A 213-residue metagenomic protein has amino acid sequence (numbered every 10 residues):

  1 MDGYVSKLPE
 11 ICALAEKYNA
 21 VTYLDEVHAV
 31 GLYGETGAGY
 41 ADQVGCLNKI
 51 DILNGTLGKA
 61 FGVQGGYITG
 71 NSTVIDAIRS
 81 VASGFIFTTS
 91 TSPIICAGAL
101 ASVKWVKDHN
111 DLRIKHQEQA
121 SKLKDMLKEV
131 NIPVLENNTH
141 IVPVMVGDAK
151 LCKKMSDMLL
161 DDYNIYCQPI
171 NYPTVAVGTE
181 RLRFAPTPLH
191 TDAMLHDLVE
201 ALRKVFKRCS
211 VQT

Functional and structural regions predicted by a protein language model:
M1-N19, L151-C152, A193-M194: Active-site core of PLP-dependent enzymes with the aminotransferase class I/II
D2, S6, I114-L123, K128-N164 (+3 more regions): Conserved PLP-binding catalytic core of the aspartate aminotransferase-like
K7-K17, Q43, K49, K122 (+4 more regions): Alpha-helical structural signal in soluble globular domains
Y18-L24, H28, Y33-N138, L151: Active-site C-terminal subdomain of aminotransferase-like
G55-T56, V63-G65, T89, V144 (+3 more regions): Thr-Gly-centered strand-to-loop micro-motif
D161-D162, T174-T213: PLP-dependent enzyme catalytic core of the Aspartate aminotransferase-like
